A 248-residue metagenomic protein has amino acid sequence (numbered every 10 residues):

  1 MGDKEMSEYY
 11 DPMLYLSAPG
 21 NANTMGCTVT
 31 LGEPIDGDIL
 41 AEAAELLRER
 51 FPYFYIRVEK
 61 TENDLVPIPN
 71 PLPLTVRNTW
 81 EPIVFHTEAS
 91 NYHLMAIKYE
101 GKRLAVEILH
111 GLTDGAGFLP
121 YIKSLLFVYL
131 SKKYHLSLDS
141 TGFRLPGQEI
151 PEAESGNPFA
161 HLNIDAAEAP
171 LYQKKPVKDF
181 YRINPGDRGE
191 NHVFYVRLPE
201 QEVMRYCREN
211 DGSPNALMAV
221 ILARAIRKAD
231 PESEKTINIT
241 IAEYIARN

Functional and structural regions predicted by a protein language model:
M1-T61, P71-A96, K228-N248: Acyl-thioester-dependent acyl-group transfer interface
G2-E5, L112-P120, S124-R205: Non-catalytic, low-complexity flexible loops and terminal extensions
A18-T24, K98-E100, P185-R188, L198: Short, flexible turn/loop "capping" segments at secondary-structure junctions
E33-F51, E107-K123, H192-P231: Acyl activation and transfer enzymes in specialized metabolism, enriched for ANL adenylate-forming modules
I97, L104-V106: Conserved alpha-helical substructure of the radical SAM core
K123-L126, A223-R224, I239-E243: Amphipathic alpha-helical scaffolding segments
